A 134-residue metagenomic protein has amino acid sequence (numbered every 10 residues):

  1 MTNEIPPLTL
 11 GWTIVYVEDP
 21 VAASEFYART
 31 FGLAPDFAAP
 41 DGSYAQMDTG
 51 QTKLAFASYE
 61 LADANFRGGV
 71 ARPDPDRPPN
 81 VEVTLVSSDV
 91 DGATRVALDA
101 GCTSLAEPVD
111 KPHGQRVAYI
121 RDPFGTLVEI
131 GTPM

Functional and structural regions predicted by a protein language model:
M1-G11, A34-V86, G92-R121, T132-M134: Vicinal oxygen chelate
I14: Polyanion-binding surface elements
V17-D19: Conserved beta-strand-loop-alpha-helix junction that forms the acyl-donor binding cleft
A22, D91-G92: Alpha-helical macromolecular-interaction surfaces
A23-A28, A97, G125: Conserved active-site tyrosine of GNAT-family acetyltransferases
